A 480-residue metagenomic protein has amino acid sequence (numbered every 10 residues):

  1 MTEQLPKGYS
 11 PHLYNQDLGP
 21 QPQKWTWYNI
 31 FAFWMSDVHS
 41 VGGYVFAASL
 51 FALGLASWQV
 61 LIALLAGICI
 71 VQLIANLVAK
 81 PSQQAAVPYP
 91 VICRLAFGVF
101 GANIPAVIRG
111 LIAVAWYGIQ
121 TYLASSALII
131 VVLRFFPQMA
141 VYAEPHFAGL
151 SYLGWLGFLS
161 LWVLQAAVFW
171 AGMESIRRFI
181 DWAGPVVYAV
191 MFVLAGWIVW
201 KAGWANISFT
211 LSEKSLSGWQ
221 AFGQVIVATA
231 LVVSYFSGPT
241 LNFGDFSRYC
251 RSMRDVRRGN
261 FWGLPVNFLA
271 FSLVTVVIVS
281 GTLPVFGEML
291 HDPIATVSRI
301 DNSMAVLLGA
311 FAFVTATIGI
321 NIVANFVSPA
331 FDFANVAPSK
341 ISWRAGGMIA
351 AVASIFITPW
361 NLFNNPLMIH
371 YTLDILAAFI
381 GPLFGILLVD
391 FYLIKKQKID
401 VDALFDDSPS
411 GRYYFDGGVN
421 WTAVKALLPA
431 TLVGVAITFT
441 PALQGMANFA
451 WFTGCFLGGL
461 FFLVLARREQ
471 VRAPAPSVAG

Functional and structural regions predicted by a protein language model:
M1-S57, Q72, M191-K201, L216-T229 (+2 more regions): Membrane-interface "cap" regions at the ends of multi-pass membrane proteins
D17, Q21, L383-V464, R468 (+1 more regions): C-terminal membrane-solvent junction of multi-pass transporters and transport-like membrane proteins
W27-Y44, G157-L164, A195-A202, E213-I278 (+2 more regions): Hydrophobic, membrane-embedded alpha-helices of multi-pass small-molecule transporters
G42, A66-I74, I108-Q120, P185-W200 (+3 more regions): Selective recognition of specific alpha-helical transmembrane segments in multi-pass small-molecule
A63-F97, R109-I112, W116-Y122, I278-T282 (+2 more regions): Juxtamembrane transmembrane-helix boundary signature
I108, I119-S125, L156-I198, L211 (+4 more regions): Membrane-interface loop-to-helix entry segments
T121, S125-R134, V186-E213, Y235-F236 (+3 more regions): Hydrophobic alpha-helical segments and their helix-loop junctions in multi-pass secondary transporters
L133-W170, P185-L194, V225-F243, V266 (+2 more regions): Transmembrane alpha-helical segments of multi-pass small-molecule transport proteins
